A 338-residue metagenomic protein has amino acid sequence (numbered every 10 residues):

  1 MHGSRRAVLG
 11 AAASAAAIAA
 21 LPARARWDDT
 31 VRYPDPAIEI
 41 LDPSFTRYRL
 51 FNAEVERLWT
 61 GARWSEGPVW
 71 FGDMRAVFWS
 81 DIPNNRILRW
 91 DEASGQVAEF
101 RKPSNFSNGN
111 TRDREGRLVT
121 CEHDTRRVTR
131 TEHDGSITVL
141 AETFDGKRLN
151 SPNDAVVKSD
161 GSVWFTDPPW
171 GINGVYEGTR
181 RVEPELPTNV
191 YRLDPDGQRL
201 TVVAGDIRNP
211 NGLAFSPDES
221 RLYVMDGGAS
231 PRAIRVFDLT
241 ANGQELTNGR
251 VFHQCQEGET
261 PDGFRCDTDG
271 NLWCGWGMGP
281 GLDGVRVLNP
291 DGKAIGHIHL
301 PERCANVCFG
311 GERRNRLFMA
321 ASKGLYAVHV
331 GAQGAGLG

Functional and structural regions predicted by a protein language model:
G3, R26-G338: Sequence-structural signature of mature extracellular/luminal beta-sheet repeat domains, prominently beta-propellers
A7-R26: N-terminal export signals
